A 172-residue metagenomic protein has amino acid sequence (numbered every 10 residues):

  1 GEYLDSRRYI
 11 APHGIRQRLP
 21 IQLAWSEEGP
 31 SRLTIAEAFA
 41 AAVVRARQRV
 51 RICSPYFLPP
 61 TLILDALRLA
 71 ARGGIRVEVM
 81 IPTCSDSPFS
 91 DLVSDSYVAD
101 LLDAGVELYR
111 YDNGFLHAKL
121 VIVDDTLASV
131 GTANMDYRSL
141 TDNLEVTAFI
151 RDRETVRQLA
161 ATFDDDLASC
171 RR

Functional and structural regions predicted by a protein language model:
G1-R172: Charged, low-complexity intrinsically disordered terminal segments
